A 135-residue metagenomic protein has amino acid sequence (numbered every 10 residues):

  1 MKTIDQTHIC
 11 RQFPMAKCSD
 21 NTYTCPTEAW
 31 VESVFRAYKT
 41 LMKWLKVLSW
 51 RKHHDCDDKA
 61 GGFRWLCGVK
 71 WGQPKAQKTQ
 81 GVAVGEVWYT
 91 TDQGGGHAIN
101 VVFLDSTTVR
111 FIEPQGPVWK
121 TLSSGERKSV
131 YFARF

Functional and structural regions predicted by a protein language model:
M1-F135: A structural boundary/capping signal
